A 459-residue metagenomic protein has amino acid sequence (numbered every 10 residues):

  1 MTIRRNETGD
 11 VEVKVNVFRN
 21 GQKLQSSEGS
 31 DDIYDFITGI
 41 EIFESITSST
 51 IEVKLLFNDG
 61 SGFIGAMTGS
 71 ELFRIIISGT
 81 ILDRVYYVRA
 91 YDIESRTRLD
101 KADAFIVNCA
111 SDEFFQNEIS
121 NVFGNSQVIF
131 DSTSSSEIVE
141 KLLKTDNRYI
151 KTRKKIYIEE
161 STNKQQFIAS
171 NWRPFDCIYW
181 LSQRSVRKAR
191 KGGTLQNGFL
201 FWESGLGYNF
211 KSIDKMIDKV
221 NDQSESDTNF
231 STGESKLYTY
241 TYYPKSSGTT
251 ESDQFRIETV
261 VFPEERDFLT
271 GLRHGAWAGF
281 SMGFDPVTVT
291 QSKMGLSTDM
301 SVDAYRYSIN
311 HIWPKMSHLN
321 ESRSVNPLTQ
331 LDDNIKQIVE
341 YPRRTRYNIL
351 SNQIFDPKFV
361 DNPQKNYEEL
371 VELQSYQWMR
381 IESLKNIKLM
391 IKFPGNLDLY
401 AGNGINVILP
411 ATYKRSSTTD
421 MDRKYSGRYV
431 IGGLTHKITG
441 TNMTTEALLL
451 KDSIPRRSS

Functional and structural regions predicted by a protein language model:
M1-S78, F105-Q116, Y157, S324-S459: Juxtamembrane "anchor/assembly" segments of surface/extracellular structural proteins
K23-G39, R84-D92, V220-E234: Short amphipathic beta-strand/extended segments with alternating polar/hydrophobic composition
G60-K155, Q166-F167, S182, D214: Surface-exposed cap/loop segments at beta↔alpha junctions
G69-F73, V122-F130, S224-G233, E446-L450: Short intrinsically disordered coil segments
A104, K155-F284, V289-Y305: Short beta-strand-centered interaction patches in the first periplasmic/extracellular domains of large envelope
N117-F123, N221-S224, S458-S459: Short, charged, solvent-exposed linker or helix-capping segments at domain edges/interfaces that act as flexible hinges
I138-K164, L370-I381, K385: Glycine/serine-rich loop-strand microenvironments at binding/catalytic pocket rims
S235-G395: Charged, gly/pro-rich, cysteine-poor intrinsically disordered low-complexity regions
